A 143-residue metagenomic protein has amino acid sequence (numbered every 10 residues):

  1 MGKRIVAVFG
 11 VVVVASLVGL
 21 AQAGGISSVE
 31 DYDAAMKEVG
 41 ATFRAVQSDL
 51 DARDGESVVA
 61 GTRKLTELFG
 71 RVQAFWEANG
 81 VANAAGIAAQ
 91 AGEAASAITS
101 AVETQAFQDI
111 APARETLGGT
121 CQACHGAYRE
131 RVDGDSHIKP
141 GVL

Functional and structural regions predicted by a protein language model:
M1-R4: Positively charged n-region of N-terminal signal peptides that target proteins for export
V8-L17: Bacterial N-terminal signal peptides
Q22-G61: Immediate post-signal-peptide N-terminus of mature secreted/exported proteins
V29-M36, G40, G126-L143: Flexible linker/context regions in extracytoplasmic redox proteins
A41, G61-A74: Short N-proximal segments of mature Sec-exported proteins
S48-V59, E93-E115: Amphipathic, charged alpha-helical scaffolds that flank and support histidine-based chemistry in signaling
L68-I87: Short, solvent-exposed, charged loop/turn and helix-capping segments that join or cap alpha-helices on peripheral
L117-Y128: The canonical Cys-X-X-Cys-His
